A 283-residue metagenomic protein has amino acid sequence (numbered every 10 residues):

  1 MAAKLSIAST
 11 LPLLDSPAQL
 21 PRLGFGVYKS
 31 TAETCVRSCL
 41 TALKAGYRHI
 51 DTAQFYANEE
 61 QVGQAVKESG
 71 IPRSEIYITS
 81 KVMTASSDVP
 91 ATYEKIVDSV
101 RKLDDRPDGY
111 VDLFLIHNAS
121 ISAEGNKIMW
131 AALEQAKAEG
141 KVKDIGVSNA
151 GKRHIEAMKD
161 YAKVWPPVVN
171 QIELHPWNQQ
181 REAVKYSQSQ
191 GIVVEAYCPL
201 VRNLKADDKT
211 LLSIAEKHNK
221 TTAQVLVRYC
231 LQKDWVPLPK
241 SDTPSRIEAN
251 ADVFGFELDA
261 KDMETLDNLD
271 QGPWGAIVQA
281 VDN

Functional and structural regions predicted by a protein language model:
M1-I76, A132, V201, D282: N-terminal binding-site loop/beta-alpha segment at the start of enzyme catalytic domains that lines or forms
L14-D15, G63-R73, V100-G109, K159-K163 (+1 more regions): Acidic (Asp/Glu)-rich catalytic clusters
R22-E33, V82-P90, S122: Active-site mouth loops of central-metabolism enzymes
S30-L43, D88-P107, I128, I155-E156 (+1 more regions): Short, acidic/polar
H49, Y110-L113, D144, V169: Residues at the N-termini of beta-strands
Y77-P90, L103, L113-S120: Structural motif corresponding to the early beta-alpha repeats
T84, N118-N283: Beta/alpha (TIM)-barrel catalytic core signal, keyed to glycine-rich beta->alpha loops juxtaposed to Asp/Glu that bind
T92-I116, Q135-E139, Y161, I192: CE4/NodB-like, metal-dependent polysaccharide N-deacetylase domain that modifies extracellular/periplasmic N-acetylated
